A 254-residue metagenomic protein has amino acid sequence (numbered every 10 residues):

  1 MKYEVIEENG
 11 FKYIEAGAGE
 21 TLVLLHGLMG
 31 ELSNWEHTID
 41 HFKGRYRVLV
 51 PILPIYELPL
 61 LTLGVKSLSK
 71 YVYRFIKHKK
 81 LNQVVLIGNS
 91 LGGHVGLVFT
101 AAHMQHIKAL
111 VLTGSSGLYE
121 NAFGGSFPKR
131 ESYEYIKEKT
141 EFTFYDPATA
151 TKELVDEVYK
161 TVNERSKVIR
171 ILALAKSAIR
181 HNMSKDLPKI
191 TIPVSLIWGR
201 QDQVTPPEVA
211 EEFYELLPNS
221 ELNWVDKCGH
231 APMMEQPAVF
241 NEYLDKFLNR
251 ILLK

Functional and structural regions predicted by a protein language model:
M1-L22, G44-Y46, L60, N82 (+2 more regions): Alpha/beta-hydrolase fold catalytic core
K12-L58: Conserved HGGG/HGGXW glycine-rich cap/lid loop of the alpha/beta-hydrolase fold
I14, H37, L49-I87, E242: Active-site loop/oxyanion-hole signature of alpha/beta-hydrolase fold enzymes
G88, G92, G96: Gly/Ala-rich beta-loop-alpha elbow adjacent to hydrolase catalytic centers
L97-A102, I107-E138: Flexible "cap/lid" loop of the alpha/beta hydrolase fold
R130-I192: Conserved alpha/beta-hydrolase catalytic His-Asp/Glu region
V194-C228, M234: Conserved loop-alpha-helix segment in the C-terminal half of the alpha/beta-hydrolase fold that carries the catalytic
V225-K254: Catalytic active-site module of serine/aspartate enzymes centered on a nucleophile-bearing elbow/loop
